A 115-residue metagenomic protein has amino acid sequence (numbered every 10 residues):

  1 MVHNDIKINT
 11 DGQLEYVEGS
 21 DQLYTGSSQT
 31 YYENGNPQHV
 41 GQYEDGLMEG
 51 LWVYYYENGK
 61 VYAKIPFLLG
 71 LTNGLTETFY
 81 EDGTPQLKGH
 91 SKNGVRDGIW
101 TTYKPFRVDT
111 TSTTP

Functional and structural regions predicted by a protein language model:
M1-P115: Glycine/tyrosine- and acidic-biased, solvent-exposed loop/turn segments at the edges of beta-strands
